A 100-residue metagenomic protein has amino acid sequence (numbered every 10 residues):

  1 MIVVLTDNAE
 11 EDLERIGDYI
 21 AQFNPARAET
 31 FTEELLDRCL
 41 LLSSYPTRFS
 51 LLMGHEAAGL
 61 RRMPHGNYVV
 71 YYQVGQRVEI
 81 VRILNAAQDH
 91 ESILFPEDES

Functional and structural regions predicted by a protein language model:
M1-T32: Arg/Lys-rich, positively charged N-terminal/basic patches that mediate binding to nucleic acids
T6-N8, Y45, V81-A86: Generic beta-structure capping elements
G17-I20, P46, M53, L84 (+1 more regions): Short, flexible helix/strand-to-coil boundary loops that buttress conserved ligand/catalytic motifs in alpha/beta
P25, L40, S44-T47, Y68: Generic structural signal for secondary-structure transition and capping sites
E29-T30, S50-M53, S92: Short, hydrophobic secondary-structure boundary micro-motifs
T47-R77: Basic/aromatic recognition patch in beta-strand/loop cores that engages polyanionic ligands
Y68, Q73-S100: Enriched for short, Lys/Arg-rich terminal
